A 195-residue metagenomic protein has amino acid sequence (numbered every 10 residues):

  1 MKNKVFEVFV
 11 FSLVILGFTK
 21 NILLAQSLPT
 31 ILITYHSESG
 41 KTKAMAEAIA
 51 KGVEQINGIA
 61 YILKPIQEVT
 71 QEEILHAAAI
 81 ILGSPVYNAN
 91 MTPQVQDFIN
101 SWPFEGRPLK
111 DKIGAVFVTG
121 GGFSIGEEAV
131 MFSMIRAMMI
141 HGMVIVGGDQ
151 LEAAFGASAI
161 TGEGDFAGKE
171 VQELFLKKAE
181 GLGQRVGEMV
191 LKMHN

Functional and structural regions predicted by a protein language model:
M1-F9: Bacterial N-terminal signal peptides that target proteins for export
V8-N21: Bacterial N-terminal signal peptides
P29-V53: N-terminal beta1-alpha1 ligand-phosphate binding loop
I59-E68: A short beta-strand-loop structural module common to alpha/beta enzyme folds
Q67-Q150: Helix-loop-strand module that forms the ligand-binding subsite of alpha/beta enzymes
G148-N195: Glycine-rich phosphate/pyrophosphate-binding loop and the adjoining helix
